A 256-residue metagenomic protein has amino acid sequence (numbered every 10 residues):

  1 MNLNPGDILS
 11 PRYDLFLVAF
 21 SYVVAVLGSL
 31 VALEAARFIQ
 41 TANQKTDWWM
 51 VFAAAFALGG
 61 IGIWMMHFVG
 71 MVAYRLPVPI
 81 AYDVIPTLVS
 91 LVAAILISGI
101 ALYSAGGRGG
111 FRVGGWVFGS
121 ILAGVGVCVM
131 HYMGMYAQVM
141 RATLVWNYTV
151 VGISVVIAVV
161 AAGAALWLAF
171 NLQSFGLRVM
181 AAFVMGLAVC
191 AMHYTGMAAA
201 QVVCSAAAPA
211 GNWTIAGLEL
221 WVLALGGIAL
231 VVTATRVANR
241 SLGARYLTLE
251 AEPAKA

Functional and structural regions predicted by a protein language model:
M1-A256: Peripheral, non-catalytic segments of secretory and membrane proteins
